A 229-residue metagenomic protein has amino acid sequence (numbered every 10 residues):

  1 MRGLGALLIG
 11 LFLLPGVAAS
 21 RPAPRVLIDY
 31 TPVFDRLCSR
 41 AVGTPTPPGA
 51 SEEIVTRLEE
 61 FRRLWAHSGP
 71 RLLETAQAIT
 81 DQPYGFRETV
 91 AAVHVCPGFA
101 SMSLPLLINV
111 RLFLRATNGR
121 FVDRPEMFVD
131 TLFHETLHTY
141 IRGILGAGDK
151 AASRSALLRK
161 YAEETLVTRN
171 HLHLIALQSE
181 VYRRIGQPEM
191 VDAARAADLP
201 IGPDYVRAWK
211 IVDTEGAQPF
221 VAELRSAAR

Functional and structural regions predicted by a protein language model:
G5-G16: Bacterial N-terminal signal peptides
A19-V55: N-terminal low-structure segments adjacent to metalloprotease catalytic domains across cellular compartments
R21-P22, T46-P105, I185: Auxiliary, metal-adjacent structural segments of Zn-dependent hydrolase domains
T56-A66, T117-V122, M127, L158-T165: Second-shell loop/turn segments in exported
Q82-L132, R142: Active-site scaffold of zinc-dependent metalloenzymes
L137-I141: Short active-site segment of divalent metal-dependent hydrolases/proteases that encodes the spacing between
I144-G146, A151-D204, A208: Post-HExxH zinc-binding segment in Zn-dependent metallohydrolases
I211-R229: Long, charge-rich low-complexity segments
